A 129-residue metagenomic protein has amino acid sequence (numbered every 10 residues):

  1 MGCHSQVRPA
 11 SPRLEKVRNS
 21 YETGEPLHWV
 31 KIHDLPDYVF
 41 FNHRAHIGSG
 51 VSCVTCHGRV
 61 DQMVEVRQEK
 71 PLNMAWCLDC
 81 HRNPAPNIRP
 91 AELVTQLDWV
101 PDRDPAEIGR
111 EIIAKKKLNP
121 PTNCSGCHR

Functional and structural regions predicted by a protein language model:
M1-P9, N42-R129: Sequence context surrounding c-type heme c attachment/ligation sites in exported
M1-W29, D34-P36: Membrane-embedded segments
V39: A broad, low-specificity signal marking well-ordered, structured residues that form hydrophobic/aromatic
